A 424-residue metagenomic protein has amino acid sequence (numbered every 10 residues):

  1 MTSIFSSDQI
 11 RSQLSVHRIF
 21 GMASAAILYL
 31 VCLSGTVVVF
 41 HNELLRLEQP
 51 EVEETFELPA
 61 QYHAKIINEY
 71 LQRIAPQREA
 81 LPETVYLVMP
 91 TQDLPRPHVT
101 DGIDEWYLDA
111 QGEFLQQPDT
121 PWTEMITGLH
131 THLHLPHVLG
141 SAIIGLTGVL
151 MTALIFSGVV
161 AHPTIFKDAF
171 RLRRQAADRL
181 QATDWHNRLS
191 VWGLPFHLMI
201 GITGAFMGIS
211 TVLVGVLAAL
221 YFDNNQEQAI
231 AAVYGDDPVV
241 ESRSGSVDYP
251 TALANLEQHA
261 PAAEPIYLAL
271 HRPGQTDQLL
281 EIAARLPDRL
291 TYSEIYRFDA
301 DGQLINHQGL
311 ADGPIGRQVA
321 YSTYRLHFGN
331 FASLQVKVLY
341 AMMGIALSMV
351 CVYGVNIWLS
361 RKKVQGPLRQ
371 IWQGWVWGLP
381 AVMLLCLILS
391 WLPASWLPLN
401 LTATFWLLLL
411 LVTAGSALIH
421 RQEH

Functional and structural regions predicted by a protein language model:
M1-H424: Conserved histidines in hydrophobic membrane contexts and catalytic metal-binding motifs
